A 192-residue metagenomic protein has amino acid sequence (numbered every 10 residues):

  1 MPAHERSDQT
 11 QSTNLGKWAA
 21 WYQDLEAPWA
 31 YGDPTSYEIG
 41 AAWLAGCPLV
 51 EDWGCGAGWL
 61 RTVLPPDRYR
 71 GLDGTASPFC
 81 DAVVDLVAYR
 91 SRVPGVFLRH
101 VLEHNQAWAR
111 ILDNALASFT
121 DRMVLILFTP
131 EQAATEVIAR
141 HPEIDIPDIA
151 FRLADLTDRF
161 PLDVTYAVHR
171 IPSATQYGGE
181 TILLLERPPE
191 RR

Functional and structural regions predicted by a protein language model:
M1, E26-D33, A134-F151, Y177-G179: Class I (Rossmann-like) S-adenosyl-L-methionine-dependent methyltransferase catalytic domain, capturing the SAM-binding
M1-A88, L112, R191: Conserved N-terminal segment of class I S-adenosyl-L-methionine
F97: A conserved beta-strand element that flanks and buttresses the S-adenosyl-L-methionine
H100-V101: Short catalytic micro-motifs in class I SAM-dependent methyltransferases
H104-A115: A short, conserved alpha-helix within the catalytic core of class I
T120-E131: Conserved beta-strand signature within the Rossmann-like core of class I S-adenosyl-L-methionine
D145-V164: Short alpha-helix
H169-R192: Core SAM-dependent methyltransferase catalytic element
